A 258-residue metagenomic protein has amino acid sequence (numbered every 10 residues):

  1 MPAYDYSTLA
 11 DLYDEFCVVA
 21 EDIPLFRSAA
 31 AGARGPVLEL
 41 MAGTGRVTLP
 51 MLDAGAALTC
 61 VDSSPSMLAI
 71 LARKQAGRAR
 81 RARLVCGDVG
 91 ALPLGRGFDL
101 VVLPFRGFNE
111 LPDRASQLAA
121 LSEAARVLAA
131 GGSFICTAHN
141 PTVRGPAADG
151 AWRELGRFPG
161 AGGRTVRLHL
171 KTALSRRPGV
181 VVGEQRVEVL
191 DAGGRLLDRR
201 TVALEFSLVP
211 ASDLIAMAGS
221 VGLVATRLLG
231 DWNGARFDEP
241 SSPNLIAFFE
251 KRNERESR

Functional and structural regions predicted by a protein language model:
M1-G35: Conserved class I S-adenosyl-L-methionine
R34-G43: Conserved class I S-adenosyl-L-methionine
R46-A91: Class I SAM-dependent methyltransferase SAM/SAH-binding core
G90-L100: A short acidic, Gly/Pro-enriched loop at the edge of an enzyme's catalytic core that lines a small-molecule cofactor
D99-A115: A short SAM/SAH-binding and catalytic strip from SAM-dependent methyltransferases
S116-A130: A short glycine-rich, Lys/Arg-flanked "PGG" loop and its adjoining helix->strand segment in the class I
I135-S212: SAM-dependent methyltransferase
E205-R258: C-terminal lobe and adjacent flexible extensions of AdoMet/dcAdoMet transferase-like proteins
